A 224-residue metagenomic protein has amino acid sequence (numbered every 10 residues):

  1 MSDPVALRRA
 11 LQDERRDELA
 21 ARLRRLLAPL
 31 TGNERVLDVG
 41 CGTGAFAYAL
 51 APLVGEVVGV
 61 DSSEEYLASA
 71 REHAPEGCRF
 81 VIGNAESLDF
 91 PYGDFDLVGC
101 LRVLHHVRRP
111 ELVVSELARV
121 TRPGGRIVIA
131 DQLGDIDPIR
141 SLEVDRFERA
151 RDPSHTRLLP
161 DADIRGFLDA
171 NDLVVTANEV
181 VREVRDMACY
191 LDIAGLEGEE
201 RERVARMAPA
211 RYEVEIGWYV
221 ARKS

Functional and structural regions predicted by a protein language model:
R15-E34: Conserved alpha-helix/loop element of class I SAM-dependent methyltransferases that forms part of the SAM/SAH-binding
L37, T43-S87: Class I SAM-dependent methyltransferase SAM/SAH-binding core
G99: A conserved beta-strand element that flanks and buttresses the S-adenosyl-L-methionine
R102-V103: Short catalytic micro-motifs in class I SAM-dependent methyltransferases
E111-P123: A short glycine-rich, Lys/Arg-flanked "PGG" loop and its adjoining helix->strand segment in the class I
V128-A150: Conserved class I S-adenosyl-L-methionine
T156-N171: Short alpha-helix
V174-S224: Conserved Class I S-adenosyl-L-methionine
